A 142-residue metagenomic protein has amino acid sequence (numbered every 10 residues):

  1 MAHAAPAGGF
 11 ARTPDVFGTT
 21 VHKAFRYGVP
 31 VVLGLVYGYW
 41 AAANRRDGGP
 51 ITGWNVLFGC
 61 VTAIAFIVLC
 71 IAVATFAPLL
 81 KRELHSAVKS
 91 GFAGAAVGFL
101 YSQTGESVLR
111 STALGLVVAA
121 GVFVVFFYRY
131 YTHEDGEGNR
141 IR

Functional and structural regions predicted by a protein language model:
M1-A11, V31-V36, N55-V68: Hydrophobic alpha-helical transmembrane segments
D15-N55: Membrane-helix boundary elements
A41, T62-P78: Canonical alpha-helical transmembrane segments
G53-A65, L84-V88, L116: Structural signature of hydrophobic alpha-helical transmembrane segments
A65, A113-V124: Small-residue-rich transmembrane alpha-helices that serve as helix-helix interface/gating elements in multipass
A72-A95: Loop-to-transmembrane helix junctions at the membrane interface
A95-L114: Membrane-helix boundary connector in multi-pass membrane proteins
A120-R142: Membrane-water interface at the C-terminal end of transmembrane alpha helices
